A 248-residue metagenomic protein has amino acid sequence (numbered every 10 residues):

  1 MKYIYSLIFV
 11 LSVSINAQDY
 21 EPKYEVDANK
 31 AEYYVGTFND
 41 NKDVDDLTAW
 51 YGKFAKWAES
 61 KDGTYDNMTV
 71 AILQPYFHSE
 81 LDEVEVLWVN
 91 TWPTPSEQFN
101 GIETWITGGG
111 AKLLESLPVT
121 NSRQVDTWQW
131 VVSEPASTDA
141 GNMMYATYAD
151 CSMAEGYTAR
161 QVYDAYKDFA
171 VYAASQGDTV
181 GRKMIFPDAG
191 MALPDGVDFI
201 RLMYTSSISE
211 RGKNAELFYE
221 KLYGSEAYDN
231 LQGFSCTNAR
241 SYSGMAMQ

Functional and structural regions predicted by a protein language model:
M1-I4, G110-A111: Non-cleavable N-terminal signal-anchor transmembrane helices
Y3-V13: Sec-dependent N-terminal signal peptides
A17-G108, K112, L117-Q248: Short S/T/G/P-rich N-terminal loop/turn motif that feeds into the first structured element of a domain
